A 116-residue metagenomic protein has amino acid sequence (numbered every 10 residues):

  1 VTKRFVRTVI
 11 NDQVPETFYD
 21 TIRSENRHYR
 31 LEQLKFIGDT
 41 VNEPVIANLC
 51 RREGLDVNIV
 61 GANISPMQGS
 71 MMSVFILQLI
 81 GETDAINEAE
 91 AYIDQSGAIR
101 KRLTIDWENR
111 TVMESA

Functional and structural regions predicted by a protein language model:
V1-P15: Conserved beta-strand-loop-alpha-helix hinge in the C-terminal portion of ABC ATPase nucleotide-binding domains
I22-A116: Non-catalytic connector elements of ABC transporters
